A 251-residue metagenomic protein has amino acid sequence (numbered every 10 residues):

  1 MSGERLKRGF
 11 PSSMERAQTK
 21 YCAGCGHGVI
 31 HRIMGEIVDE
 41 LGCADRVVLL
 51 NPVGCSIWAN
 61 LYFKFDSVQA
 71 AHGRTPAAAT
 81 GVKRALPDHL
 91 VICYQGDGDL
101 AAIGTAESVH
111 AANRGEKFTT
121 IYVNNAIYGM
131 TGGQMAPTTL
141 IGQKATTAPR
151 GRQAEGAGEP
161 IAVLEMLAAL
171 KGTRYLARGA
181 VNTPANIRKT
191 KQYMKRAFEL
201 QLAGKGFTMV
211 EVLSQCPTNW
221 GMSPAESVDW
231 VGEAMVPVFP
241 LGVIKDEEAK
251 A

Functional and structural regions predicted by a protein language model:
M1-I92, A203: Thiamine diphosphate
M1-K7, R16-A17, L202-A251: Flexible, low-complexity linker and terminal segments
V53-C55, N125-I127, T183, E211-N219: Glycine-rich beta-alpha junction loops
V53-G129, Q192-R196: Thiamine diphosphate
F65-V68, A111, A136-L140, E226-D229: Short, hinge-like loop/turn segments at secondary-structure boundaries
T105-H110, M130-K144: Active-site-proximal loop->helix
A136-A203: Conserved thiamine diphosphate
